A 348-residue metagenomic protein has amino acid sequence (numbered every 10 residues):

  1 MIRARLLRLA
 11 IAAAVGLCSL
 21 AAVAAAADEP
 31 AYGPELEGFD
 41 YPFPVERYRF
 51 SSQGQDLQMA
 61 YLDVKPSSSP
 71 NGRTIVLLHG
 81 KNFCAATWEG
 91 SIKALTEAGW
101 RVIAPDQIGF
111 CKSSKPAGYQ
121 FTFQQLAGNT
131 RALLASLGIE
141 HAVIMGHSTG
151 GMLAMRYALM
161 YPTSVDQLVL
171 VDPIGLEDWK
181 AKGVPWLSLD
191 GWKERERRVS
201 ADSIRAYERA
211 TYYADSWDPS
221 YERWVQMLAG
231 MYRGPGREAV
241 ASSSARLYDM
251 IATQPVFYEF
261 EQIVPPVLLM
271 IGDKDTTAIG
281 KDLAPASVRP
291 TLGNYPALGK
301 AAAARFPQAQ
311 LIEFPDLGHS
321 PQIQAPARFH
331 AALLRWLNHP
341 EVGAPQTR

Functional and structural regions predicted by a protein language model:
P34-P66: N-terminal cap/lid segment of alpha/beta-hydrolase-fold proteins
E46, A86, Q107-F123, W179: Glycine-rich "HGGG/HGxG" loop immediately N-terminal to the catalytic nucleophile of the alpha/beta-hydrolase
Y48, R233-A304: Conserved serine/cysteine hydrolase catalytic core
Q53, L57, L62-K112, A332: Conserved HGGG/HGGXW glycine-rich cap/lid loop of the alpha/beta-hydrolase fold
Q124-A142: Conserved acidic catalytic loop of the alpha/beta-hydrolase fold
M155, L159, L168-V199: Flexible "cap/lid" loop of the alpha/beta hydrolase fold
V199-E261: Conserved alpha/beta-hydrolase catalytic His-Asp/Glu region
P296-R348: Catalytic active-site module of serine/aspartate enzymes centered on a nucleophile-bearing elbow/loop
